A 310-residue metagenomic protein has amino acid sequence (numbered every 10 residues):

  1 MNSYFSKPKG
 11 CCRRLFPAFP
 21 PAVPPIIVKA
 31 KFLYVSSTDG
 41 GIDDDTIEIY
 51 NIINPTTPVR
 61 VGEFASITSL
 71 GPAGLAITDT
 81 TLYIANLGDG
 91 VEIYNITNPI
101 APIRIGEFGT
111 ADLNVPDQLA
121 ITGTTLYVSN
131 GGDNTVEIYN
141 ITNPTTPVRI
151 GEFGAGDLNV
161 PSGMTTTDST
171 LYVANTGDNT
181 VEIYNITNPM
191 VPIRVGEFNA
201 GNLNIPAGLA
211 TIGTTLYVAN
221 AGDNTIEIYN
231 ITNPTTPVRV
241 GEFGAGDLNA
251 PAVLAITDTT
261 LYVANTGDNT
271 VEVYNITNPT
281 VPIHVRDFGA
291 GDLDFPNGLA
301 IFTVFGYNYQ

Functional and structural regions predicted by a protein language model:
S6-P55, V59-A65, R286, N297 (+1 more regions): An edge-strand/N-cap motif at the start of beta-rich repeat modules
V28, S66-I77, T110-I121, A155-T166 (+3 more regions): Beta-rich, blade/repeat-based domains predominating in secreted/periplasmic proteins but also intracellular
K29, D43, T78, L87-G88 (+8 more regions): Short loop/turn segments that connect beta-strands within the blades of beta-propeller domains, predominantly WD40
F32, T81, T125, T170-Y172 (+2 more regions): Conserved core beta-strand positions within WD40 beta-propeller blades
V35-G41, I84-G88, V128-D133, V173-G177 (+3 more regions): Conserved beta-strand positions in repeat-built beta-propeller and related beta-rich domains
I42-E48, G90-Y94, T135-I138, T180-I183 (+2 more regions): Structural motif
I52-T56, I96-I100, I141-T145, I186-M190 (+2 more regions): Short loop/turn segments that connect beta-strands within beta-propeller blades
V59-S66, I103-T110, V148-G154, I193-N199 (+2 more regions): A short beta-strand motif characteristic of beta-propeller blades
